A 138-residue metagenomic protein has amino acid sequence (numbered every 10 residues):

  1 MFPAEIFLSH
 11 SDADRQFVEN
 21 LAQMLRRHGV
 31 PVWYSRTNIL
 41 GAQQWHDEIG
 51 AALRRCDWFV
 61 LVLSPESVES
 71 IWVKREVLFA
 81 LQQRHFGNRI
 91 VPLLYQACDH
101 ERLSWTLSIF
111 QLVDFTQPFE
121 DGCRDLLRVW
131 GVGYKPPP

Functional and structural regions predicted by a protein language model:
M1-V62, E66, I71, L81-R89 (+2 more regions): Conserved N-terminal substructure of TIR/SEFIR domains
A4-I6, S108-Q111: Short amphipathic alpha-helical segments
I90-P92, L112: Conserved beta-strand scaffold positions in the cores of enzyme catalytic domains, especially in NTP/NDP-utilizing
C98-I109: Glycine-rich, charge-decorated loop segments at or immediately adjacent to ligand/cofactor-binding or catalytic sites
I109-L126: Output/docking surface of receiver
